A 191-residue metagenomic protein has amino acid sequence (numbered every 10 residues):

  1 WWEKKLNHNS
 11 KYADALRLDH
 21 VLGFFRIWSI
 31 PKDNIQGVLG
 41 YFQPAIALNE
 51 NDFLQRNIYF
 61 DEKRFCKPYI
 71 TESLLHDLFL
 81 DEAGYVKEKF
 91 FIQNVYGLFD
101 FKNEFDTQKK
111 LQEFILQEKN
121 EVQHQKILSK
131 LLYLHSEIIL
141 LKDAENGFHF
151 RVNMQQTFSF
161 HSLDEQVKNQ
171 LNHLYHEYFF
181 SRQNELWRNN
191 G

Functional and structural regions predicted by a protein language model:
W1-G191: Catalytic cores of glycan-processing enzymes that make or break glycosidic bonds
